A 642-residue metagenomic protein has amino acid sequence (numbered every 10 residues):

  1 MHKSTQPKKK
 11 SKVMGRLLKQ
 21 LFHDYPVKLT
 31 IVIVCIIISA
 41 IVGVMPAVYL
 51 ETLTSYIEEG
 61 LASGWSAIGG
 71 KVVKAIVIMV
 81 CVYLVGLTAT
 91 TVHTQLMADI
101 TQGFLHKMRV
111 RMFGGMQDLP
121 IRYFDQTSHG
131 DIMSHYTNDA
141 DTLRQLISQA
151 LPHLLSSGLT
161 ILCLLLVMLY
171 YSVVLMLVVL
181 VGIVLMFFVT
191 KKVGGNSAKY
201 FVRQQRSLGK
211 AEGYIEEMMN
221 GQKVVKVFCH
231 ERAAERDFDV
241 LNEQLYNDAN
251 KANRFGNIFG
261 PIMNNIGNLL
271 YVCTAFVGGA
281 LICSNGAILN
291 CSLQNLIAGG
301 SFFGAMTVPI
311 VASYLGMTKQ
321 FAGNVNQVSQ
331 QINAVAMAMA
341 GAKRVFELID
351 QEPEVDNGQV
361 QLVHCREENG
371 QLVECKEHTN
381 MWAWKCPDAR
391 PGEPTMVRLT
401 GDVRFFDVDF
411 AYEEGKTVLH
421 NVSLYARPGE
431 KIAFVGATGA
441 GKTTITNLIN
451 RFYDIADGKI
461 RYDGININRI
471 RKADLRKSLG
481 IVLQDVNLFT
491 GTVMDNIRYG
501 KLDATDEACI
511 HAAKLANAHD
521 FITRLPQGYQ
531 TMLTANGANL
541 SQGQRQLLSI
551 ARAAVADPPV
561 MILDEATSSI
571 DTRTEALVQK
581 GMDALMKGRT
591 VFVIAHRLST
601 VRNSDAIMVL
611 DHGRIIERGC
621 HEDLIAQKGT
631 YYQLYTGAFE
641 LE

Functional and structural regions predicted by a protein language model:
M1-G43, E58-I78, H93-M97, T101 (+8 more regions): Membrane-integrated ABC transporters
K3-P7, S11, V34, V42-E58 (+13 more regions): Juxtamembrane helix-loop junctions of ABC transporter transmembrane domains
H23-P26, I121-R122, N138-I147, L151 (+7 more regions): An intracellular "coupling" helix at the cytosolic face of ABC transporter transmembrane type-1 domains
L29-A89, L169-V174, F276, C283-V308: Transmembrane helix-loop-helix hairpins at lipid-water interfaces of multipass membrane proteins, especially the type-1
V34, A89, H93, T101 (+5 more regions): Hydrophobic alpha-helical transmembrane segments of ABC transporter permease domains
G60-L61, V167-V181, K251, F255-K343 (+2 more regions): Helix-loop-helix
W65, C365-E642: ABC-type nucleotide-binding domain
